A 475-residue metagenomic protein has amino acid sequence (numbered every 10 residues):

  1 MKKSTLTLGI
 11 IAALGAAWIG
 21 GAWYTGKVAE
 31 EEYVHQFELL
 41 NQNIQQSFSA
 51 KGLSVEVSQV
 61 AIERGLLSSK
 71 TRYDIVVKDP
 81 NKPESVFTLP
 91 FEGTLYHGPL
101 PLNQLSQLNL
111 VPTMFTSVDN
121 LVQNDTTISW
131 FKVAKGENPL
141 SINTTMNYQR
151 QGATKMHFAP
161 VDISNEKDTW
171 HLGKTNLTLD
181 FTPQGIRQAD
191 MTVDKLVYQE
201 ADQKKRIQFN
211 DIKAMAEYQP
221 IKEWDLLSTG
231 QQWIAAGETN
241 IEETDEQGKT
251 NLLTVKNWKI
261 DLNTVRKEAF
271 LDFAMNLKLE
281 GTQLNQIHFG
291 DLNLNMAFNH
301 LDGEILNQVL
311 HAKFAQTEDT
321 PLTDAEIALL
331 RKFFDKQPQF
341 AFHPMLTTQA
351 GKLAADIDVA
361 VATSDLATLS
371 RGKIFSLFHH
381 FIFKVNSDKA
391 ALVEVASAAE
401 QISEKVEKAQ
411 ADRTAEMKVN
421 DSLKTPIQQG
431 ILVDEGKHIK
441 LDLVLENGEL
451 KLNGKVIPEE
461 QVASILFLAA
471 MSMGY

Functional and structural regions predicted by a protein language model:
T5-G9, A16-Y475: Glycine-rich, small/hydroxylated-residue low-complexity segments
